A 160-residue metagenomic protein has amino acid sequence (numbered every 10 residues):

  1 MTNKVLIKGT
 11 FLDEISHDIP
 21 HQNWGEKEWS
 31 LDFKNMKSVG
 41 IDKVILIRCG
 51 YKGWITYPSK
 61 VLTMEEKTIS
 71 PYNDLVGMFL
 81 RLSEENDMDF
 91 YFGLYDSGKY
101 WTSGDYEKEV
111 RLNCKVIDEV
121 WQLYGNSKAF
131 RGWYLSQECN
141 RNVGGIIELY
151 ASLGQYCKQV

Functional and structural regions predicted by a protein language model:
M1-K4, S38, E85, Y124-K128: Extracellular/periplasmic catalytic domains that process cell-envelope and extracellular macromolecules
K4-F11, K43-I45, D87-Y91, A129-Y134: Structural preference for beta-strand elements that scaffold enzyme active sites
V5, L82-D89, G104-K115: Generic detector of solvent-exposed, compositionally biased contiguous segments
D13-E26, Y57-Y72, G98-R111, Y134-G144: The substrate-binding groove and active-site-proximal loops of carbohydrate-active enzymes, especially glycoside
H21-K37, V110-L123: Short, acidic/polar
E26-S97, I146-V160: Aromatic-lined substrate-binding rim segments of carbohydrate-active enzymes
Y95-W101, V116-I147: Active-site groove signature of glycoside hydrolases
Y106-K108, L112, E119-V120, A151-Q159: Short flexible/disordered coil segments
